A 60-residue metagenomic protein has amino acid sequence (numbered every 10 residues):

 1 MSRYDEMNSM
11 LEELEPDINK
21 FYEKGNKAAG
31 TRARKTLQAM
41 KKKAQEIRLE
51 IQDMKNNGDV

Functional and structural regions predicted by a protein language model:
M1-F21: N-terminal acidic leader/helix
M1-R3, N56-V60: Short charge-dense sequence patches
D5, G30-T36: Short, charged, amphipathic alpha-helical segments
I18-G25, I51-M54, G58: Secondary-structure edge/capping motif, primarily at the C-terminal ends of alpha-helices and the immediately following
K35, A44, M54: Metal-centered catalytic cores of metalloenzymes
M40-E50: Amphipathic alpha-helical coiled-coil segments
